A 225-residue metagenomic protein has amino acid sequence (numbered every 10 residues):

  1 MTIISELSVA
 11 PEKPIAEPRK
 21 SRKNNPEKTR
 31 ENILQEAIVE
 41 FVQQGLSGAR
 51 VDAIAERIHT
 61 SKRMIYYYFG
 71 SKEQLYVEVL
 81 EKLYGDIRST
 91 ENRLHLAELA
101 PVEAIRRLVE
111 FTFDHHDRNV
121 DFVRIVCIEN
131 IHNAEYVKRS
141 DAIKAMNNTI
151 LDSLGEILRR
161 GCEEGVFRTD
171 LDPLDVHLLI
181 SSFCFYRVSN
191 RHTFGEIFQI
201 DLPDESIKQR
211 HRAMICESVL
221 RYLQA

Functional and structural regions predicted by a protein language model:
M1-E17, F111-R118, N148-F167, L179-A225: C-terminal peripheral helix-coil segments that are non-catalytic and often amphipathic
T29-I38, I54, V79-L83, I87 (+1 more regions): Generic hydrophobic, amphipathic alpha-helix propensity
N32, E40-Q74, E78-V79: Helix-turn-helix
Q43-S47, N119, E164: Short coil/turn segments at alpha/beta junctions that flank glycine-rich nucleotide-binding fingerprints
K72, V79, L83, I87 (+4 more regions): Hydrophobic/aromatic residues within well-ordered alpha-helical segments
V79-L108, K138, K144: Amphipathic alpha-helical linker/stalk segments
E103, R107, F111, I125 (+2 more regions): Amphipathic alpha-helical interaction segments
A104, R118-D141, R191-F198: Amphipathic alpha-helical segments used for helix-helix packing
